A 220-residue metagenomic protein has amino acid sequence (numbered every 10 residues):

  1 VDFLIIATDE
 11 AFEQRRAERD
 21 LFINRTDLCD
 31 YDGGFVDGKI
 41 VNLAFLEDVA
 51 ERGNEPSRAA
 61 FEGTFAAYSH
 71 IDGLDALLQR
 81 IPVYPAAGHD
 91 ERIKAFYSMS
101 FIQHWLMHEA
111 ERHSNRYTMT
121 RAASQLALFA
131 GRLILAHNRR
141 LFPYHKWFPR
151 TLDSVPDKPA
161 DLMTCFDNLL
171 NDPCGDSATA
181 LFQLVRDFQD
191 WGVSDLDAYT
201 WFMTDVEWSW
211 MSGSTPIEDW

Functional and structural regions predicted by a protein language model:
V1-R25, C29-V41: Catalytic metal-binding acidic patch
E10-R16, D30-V36, P56-R58, T64-Y68 (+4 more regions): Short, surface-exposed, polar/charged, turn-prone segments marking secondary-structure boundaries
A11-D20, A76-Q79, T164, N168 (+1 more regions): Polar/charged alpha-helical tracts
R19-F22, G53, V155, L169: Alpha-helix boundary/capping residues
N24-S114, G213-D219: Conserved NTP/Mg2+-binding pocket subregion across the NTase superfamily
P82-W220: Conserved nucleotidyltransferase catalytic core and NTase-mimicking acidic/glycine-rich helix/loop elements in nucleic
